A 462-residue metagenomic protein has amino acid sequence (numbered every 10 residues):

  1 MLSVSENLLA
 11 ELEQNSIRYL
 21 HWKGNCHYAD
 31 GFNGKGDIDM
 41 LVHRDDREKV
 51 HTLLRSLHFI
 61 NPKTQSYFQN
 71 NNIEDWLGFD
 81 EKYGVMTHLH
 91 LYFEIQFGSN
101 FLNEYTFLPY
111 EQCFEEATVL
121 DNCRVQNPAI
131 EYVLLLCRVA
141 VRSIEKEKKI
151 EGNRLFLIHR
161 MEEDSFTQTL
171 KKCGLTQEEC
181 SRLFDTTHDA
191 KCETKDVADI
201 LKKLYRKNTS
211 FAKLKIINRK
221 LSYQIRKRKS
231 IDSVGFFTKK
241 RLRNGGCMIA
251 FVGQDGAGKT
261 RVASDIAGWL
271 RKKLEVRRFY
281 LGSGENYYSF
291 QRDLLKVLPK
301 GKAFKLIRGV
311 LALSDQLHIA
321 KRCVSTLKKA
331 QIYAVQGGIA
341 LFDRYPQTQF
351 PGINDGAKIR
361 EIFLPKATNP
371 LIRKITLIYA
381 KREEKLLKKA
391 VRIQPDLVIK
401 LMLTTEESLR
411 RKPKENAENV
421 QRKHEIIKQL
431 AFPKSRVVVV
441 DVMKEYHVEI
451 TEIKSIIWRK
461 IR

Functional and structural regions predicted by a protein language model:
M1-G36, V42-C247: Conserved NTP-donor binding/palm subdomain of two-metal-ion nucleotidyltransferases/polymerases, i.e., the charged
K202-Q224, T405-R462: NTP-dependent small-molecule kinase module
F251: Hydrophobic anchor at the beta1->P-loop junction of P-loop NTPases
Q254: P-loop (Walker A) phosphate-binding loop of NTP-binding proteins
K259: Conserved lysine of the Walker
V262: Hydrophobic positions on the alpha1 helix immediately C-terminal to the Walker A/P-loop
S283-K374: ATP-dependent small-molecule kinase phosphotransfer cores that center on conserved nucleotide phosphate-binding segments
R344-Q429: A glycine- and Lys/Arg-enriched "phosphate-lid" helix/loop adjacent to the NTP-binding pocket of small-molecule kinases
